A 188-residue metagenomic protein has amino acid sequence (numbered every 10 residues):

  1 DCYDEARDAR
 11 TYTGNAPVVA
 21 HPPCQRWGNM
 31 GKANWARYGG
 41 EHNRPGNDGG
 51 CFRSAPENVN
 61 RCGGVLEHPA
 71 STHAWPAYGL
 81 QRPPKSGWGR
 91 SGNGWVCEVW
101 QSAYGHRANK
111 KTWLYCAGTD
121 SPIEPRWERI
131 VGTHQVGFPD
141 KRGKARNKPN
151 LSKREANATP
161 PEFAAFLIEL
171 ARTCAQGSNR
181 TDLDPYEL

Functional and structural regions predicted by a protein language model:
D1-L188: Class I S-adenosyl-L-methionine
